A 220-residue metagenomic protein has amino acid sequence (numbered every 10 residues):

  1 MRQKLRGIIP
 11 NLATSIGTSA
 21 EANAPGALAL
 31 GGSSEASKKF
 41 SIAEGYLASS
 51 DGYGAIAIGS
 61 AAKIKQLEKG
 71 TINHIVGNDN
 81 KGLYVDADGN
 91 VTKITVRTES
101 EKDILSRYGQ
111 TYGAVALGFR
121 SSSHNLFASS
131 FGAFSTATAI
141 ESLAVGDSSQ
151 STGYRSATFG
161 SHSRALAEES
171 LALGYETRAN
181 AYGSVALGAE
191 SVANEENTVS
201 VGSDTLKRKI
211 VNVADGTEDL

Functional and structural regions predicted by a protein language model:
M1-S19, N23-F134, T138-L220: Small/polar residue-rich beta-strand/coil "junction" motifs that cap repeat-based extracellular fibers
